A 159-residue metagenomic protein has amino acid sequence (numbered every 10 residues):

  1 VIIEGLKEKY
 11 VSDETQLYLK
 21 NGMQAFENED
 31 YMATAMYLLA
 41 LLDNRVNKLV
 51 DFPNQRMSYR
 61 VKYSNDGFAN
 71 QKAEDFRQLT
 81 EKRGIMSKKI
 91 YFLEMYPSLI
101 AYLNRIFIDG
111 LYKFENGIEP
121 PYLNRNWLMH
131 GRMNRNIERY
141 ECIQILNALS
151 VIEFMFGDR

Functional and structural regions predicted by a protein language model:
V1-M32: Charged alpha-helical initiation segments
M32-R159: Amphipathic, oligomerization/interface secondary-structure segments
